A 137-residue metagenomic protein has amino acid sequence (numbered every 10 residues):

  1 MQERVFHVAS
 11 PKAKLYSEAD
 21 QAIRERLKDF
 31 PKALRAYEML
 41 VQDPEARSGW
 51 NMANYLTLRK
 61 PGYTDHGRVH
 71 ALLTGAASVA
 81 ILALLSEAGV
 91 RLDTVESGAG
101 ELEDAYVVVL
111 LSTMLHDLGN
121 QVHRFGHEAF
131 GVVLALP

Functional and structural regions predicted by a protein language model:
M1-T64, L82: Non-catalytic interface/linker regions that flank or bridge core catalytic/transmembrane domains
S48-A76, T94-E96, M114-N120: Active-site flanking loop/helix segments enriched in acidic
R59-K60, E96-P137: Divalent metal-dependent catalytic cores for phosphoryl transfer on phosphate-bearing substrates
L72-V79, E103, V132: Short, hydrophobic, well-ordered secondary-structure elements
I81-L82, T113: Nucleic acid-processing catalytic cores of prokaryotic defense/repair systems
A83-S86, L136: A general structural signal for alpha-helical elements within enzymatic catalytic domains
S86-G100: Short mixed-charge
